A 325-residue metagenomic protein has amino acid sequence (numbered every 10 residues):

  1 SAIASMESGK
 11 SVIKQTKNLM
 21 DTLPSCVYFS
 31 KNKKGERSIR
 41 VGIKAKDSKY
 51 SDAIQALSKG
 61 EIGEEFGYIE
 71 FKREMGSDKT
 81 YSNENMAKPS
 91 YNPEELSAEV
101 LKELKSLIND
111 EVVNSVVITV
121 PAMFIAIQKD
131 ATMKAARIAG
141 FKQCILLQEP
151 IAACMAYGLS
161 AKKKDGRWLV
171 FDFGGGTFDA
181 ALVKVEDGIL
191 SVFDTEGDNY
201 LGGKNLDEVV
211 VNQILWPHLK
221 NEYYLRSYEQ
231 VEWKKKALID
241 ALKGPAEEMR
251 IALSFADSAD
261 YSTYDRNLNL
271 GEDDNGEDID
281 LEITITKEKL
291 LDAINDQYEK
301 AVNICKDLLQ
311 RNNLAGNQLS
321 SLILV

Functional and structural regions predicted by a protein language model:
S1-I13, L159-F193, L324: Gly/Thr-rich phosphate-binding beta-strand-loop-beta motif of the actin/hexokinase/Hsp70
S5-K10, Y28-E36, K184-G188, E272-D274: Short acidic-glycine loop/turn motifs at beta-strand connectors
G9-C144, Q148, G202-S262, E282: Phosphate-binding loop and its immediate beta->loop->alpha context in nucleotide/phosphate-handling enzymes
L96-E111, P150-K162, D292-L322: Phosphate/ATP-binding catalytic cores across multiple sugar-kinase/actin-like superfamilies, primarily ASKHA
M123, I127, D165-L169, G197-N205 (+7 more regions): Alpha-helix capping and helix-loop boundary segments enriched in small/acidic/polar residues
R137, F141-A156, W168, D172-T177 (+3 more regions): Small-residue (GG/TT-enriched) beta-loop-alpha framework at ligand/catalytic clefts
I138-I145, E186-L190, N221, R311-N317: Secondary-structure transition/capping motifs at alpha-helix termini and the adjoining loop/turn into the next element
I214-W216, A252-V325: Helical "lid/coupling" subdomains associated with nucleotide-phosphate turnover
